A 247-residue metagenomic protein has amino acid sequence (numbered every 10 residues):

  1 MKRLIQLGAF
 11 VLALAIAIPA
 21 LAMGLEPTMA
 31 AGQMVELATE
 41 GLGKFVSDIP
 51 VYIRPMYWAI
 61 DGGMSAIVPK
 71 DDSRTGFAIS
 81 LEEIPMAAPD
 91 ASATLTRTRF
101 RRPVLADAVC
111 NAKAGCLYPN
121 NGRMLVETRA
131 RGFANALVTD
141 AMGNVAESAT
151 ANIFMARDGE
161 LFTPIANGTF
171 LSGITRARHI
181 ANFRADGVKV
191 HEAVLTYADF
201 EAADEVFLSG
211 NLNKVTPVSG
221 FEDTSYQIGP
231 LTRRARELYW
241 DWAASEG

Functional and structural regions predicted by a protein language model:
M1-G8: Bacterial N-terminal signal peptides that target proteins for export
A9-I16: Bacterial N-terminal signal peptides
A17-E40, W58, G63-G247: Helix-start/capping segments and mature chain N-termini
T28, K44-P55: Short secondary-structure capping/junction motifs at helix and strand boundaries
